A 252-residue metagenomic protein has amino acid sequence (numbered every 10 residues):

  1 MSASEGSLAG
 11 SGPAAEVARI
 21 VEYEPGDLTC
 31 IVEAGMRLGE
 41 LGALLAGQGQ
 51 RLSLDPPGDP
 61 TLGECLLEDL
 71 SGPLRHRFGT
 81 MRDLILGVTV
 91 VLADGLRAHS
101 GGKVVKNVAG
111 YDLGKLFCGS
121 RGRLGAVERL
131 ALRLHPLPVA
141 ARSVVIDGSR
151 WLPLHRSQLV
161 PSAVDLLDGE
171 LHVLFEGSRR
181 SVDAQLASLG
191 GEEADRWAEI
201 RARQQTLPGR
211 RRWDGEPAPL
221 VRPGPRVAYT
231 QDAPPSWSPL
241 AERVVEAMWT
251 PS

Functional and structural regions predicted by a protein language model:
M1-S252: Noncatalytic alpha-helical scaffold of FAD-dependent oxidoreductases
